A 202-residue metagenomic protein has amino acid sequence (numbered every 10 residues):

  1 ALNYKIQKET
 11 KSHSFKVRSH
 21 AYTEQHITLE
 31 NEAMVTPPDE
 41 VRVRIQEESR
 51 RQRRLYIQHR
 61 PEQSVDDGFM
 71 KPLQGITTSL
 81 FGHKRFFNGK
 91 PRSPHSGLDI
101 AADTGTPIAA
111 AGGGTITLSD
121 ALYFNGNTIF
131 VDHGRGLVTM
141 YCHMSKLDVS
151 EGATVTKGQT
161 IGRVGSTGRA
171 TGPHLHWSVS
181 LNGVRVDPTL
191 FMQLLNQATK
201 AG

Functional and structural regions predicted by a protein language model:
A1-I76, L80: Non-catalytic extracellular/periplasmic "stalk" and linker regions immediately N-terminal to catalytic or recognition
F69-G202: Catalytic cores of peptidoglycan-degrading enzymes
